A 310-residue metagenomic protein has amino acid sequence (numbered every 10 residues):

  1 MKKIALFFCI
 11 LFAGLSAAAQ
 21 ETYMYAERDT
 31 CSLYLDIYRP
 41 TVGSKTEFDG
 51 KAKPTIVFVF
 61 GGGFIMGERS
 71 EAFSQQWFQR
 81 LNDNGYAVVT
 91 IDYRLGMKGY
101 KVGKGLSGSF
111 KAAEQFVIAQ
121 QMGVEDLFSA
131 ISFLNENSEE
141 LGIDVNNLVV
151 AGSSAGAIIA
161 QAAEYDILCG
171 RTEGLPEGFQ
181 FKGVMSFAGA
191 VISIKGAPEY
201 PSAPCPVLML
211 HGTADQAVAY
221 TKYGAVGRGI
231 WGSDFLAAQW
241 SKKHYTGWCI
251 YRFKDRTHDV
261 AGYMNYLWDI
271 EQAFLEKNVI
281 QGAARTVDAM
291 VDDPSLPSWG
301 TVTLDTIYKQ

Functional and structural regions predicted by a protein language model:
A19-K51: N-terminal cap/lid segment of alpha/beta-hydrolase-fold proteins
E47, E173-Y245: The feature captures the conserved acid-bearing segment of alpha/beta-hydrolase catalytic domains
G50-G63: Short beta-strand element of the alpha/beta-hydrolase
G63-M66, V88, F133: Serine-hydrolase catalytic-loop signature spanning alpha/beta hydrolases and amidase-signature enzymes
R69-I91, K98-Y100: Short amphipathic alpha-helix adjacent to the substrate-entry channel of hydrolases
G105-E140: Alpha/beta-hydrolase active-site loop
A130-A203: Primarily recognizes the serine-hydrolase "nucleophile elbow" in alpha/beta-hydrolase and SGNH/GDSL folds
S241-Q310: C-terminal catalytic histidine-bearing segment of alpha/beta-hydrolase fold enzymes
